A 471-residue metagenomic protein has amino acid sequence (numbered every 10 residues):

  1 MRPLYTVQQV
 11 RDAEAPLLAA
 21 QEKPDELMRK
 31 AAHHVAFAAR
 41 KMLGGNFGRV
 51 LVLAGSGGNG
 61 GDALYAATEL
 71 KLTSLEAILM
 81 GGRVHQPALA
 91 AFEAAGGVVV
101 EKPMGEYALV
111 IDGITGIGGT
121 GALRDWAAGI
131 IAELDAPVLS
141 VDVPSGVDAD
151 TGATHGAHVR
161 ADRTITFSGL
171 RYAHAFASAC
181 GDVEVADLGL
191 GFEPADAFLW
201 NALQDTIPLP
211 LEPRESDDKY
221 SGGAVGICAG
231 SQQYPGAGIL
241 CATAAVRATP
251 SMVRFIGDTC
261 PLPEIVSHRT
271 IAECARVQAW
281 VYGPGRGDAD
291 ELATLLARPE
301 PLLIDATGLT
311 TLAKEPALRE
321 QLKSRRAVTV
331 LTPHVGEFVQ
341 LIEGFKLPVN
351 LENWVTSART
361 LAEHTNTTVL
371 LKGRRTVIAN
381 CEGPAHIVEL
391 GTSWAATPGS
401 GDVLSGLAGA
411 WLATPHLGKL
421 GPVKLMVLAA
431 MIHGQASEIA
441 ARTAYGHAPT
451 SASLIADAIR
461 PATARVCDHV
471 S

Functional and structural regions predicted by a protein language model:
M1-A77, R163, R171-A306, T310-V330 (+1 more regions): Small-residue (G/A/S/T)-rich helix-start motifs and N-terminal tracts that mark the onset
A36-I114, A122-V141, T259: Nucleotide and nucleotide-moiety/phosphate-recognizing core
M104-A108, H158, C274-A275, L296-A297: A short, aliphatic-rich alpha-helical micro-motif
A108-L109, I114-F198: Internal gly/pro-rich beta-alpha loop/helix module that stabilizes soluble enzyme cofactors or their anionic handles
